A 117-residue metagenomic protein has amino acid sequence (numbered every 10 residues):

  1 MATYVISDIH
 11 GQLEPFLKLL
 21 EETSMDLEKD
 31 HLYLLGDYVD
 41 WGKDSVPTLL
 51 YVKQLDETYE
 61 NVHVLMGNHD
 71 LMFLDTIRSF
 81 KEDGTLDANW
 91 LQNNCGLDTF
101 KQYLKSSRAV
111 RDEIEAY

Functional and structural regions predicted by a protein language model:
M1-Y51: N-terminal active-site segment of His-dependent metallophosphoesterases
G42, V46-L49, Q54-Y117: Active-site neighborhood of divalent metal-dependent phosphoester bond hydrolases
